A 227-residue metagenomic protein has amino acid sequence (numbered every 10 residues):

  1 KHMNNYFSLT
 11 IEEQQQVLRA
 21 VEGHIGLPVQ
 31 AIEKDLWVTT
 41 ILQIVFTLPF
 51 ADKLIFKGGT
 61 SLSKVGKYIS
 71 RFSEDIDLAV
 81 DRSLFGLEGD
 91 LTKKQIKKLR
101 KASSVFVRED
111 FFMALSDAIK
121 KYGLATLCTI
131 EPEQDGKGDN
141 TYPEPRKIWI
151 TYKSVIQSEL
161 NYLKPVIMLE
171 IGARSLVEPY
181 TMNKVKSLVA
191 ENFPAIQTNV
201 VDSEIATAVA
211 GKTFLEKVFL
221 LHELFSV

Functional and structural regions predicted by a protein language model:
K1-T40, G86-Q95: N-terminal regions immediately upstream of nucleotidyltransferase
H2, E13, R19, T39-L42 (+1 more regions): Catalytic cores of NTP-dependent nucleotidyl/adenyl transfer enzymes across multiple folds
I25-P28, L48, A118, Y122: Short secondary-structure junctions and interdomain/linker hinges
V29-Q30, I44-L48, I69-S70, S158-E159: Short secondary-structure boundary/capping segments within folded domains
Q30, K34, Y68-I69, R100 (+1 more regions): Short secondary-structure transition/capping motifs
F46-E88: Active-site nucleotide-donor binding segment shared across nucleotidyl transfer reactions
V80-V105: Catalytic palm subdomain of template-directed nucleic-acid polymerases, centered on the conserved carboxylate motif
